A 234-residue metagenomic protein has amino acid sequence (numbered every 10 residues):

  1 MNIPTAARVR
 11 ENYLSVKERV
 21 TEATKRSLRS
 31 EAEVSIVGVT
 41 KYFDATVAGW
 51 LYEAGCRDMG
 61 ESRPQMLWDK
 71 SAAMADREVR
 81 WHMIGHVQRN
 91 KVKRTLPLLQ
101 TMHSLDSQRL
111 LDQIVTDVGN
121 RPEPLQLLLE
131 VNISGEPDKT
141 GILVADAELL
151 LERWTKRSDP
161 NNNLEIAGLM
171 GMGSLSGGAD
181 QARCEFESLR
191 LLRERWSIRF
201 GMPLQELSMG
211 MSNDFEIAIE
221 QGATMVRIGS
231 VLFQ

Functional and structural regions predicted by a protein language model:
M1-N213, I219-Q221, F233: Conserved alpha/beta-domain cores
T224-M225: Divalent-metal-activated hydrolytic enzyme cores
